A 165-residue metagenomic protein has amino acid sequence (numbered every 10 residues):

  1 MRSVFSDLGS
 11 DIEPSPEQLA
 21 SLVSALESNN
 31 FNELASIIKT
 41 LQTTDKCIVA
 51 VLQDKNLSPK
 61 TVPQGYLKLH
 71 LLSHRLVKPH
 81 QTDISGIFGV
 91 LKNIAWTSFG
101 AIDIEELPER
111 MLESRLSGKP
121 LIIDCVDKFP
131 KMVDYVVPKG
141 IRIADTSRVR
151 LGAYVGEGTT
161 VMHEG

Functional and structural regions predicted by a protein language model:
M1-D134: Terminal amphipathic alpha-helical/low-complexity segments used for targeting or macromolecular assembly
V136-G165: Structural signal for interior beta-strand "rungs" in well-ordered beta-sheet cores of soluble enzyme domains
